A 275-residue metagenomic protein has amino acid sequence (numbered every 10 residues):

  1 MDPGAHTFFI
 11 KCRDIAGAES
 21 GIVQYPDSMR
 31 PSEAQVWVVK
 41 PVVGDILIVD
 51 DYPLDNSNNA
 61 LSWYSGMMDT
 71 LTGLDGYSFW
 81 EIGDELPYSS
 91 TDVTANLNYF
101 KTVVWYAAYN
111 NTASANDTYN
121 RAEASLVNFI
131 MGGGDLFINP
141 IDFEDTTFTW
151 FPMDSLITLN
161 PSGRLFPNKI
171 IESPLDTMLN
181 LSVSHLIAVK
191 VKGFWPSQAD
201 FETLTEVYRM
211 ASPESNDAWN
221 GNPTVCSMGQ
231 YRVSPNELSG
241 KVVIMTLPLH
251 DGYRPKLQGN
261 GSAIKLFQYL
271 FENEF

Functional and structural regions predicted by a protein language model:
M1-A5: Surface-exposed, short loops/turns at beta-strand junctions within beta-sandwich domains
H6, I10-C12: Hydrophobic/tyrosine-rich beta-strand signature of extracellular beta-sandwich/beta-rich modules, prominently
I15-V38: Extracellular fibronectin type III
P41-V43, N58, I157-T158, S215-F275: Extracellular ligand-binding/catalytic regions of CAZymes and related secreted enzymes and adhesion modules
V43-L54: Short beta-strand segments enriched in small/hydrophobic residues
V49-D51, N139, M245: Short hydrophobic segments within beta-strands
N56-S155: Helical hinge/lid and interdomain linker segments adjacent to catalytic or ligand-binding clefts that mediate domain
Y109-S212, S262, L266: A glycine-rich, often tryptophan-bearing local segment used as a flexible ligand/cofactor-contacting loop or short
